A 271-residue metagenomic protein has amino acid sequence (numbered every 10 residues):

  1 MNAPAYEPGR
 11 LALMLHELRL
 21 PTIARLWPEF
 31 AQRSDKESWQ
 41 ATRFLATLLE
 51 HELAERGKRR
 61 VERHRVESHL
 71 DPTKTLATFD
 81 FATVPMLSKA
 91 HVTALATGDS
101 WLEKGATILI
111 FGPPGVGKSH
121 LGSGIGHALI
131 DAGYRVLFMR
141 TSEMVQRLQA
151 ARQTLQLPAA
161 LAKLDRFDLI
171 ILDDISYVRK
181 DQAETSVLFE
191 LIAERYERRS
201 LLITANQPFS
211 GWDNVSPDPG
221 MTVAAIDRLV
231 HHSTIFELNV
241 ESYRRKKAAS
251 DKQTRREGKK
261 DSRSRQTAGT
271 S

Functional and structural regions predicted by a protein language model:
M1-A3: N-terminal accessory targeting/assembly segments
G9, L13-H16, R25-P28, A46-T47 (+10 more regions): Solvent-exposed alpha-helical segments within well-ordered globular domains of core cellular machineries
R10-L13, E29-R33, T78, T107-F111 (+1 more regions): Short hinge/gating elements
A12, H16, L20-P72: Interdomain "pre-motor" coupling segment immediately N-terminal to P-loop NTPase/helicase cores
L20-I23, A54, S100-W101, L169 (+2 more regions): Generic structural signal for secondary-structure transition and capping sites
A46-L102, S242-R255: AAA+ P-loop ATPase motor domain of ring mechanoenzymes
L87-R166: Conserved P-loop
Y134-R135, M139, M144-R166, L172-S271: Replace "adjacent to P-loop NTPase cores in ATP/GTP-dependent enzymes" with "adjacent to NTP-binding cores
